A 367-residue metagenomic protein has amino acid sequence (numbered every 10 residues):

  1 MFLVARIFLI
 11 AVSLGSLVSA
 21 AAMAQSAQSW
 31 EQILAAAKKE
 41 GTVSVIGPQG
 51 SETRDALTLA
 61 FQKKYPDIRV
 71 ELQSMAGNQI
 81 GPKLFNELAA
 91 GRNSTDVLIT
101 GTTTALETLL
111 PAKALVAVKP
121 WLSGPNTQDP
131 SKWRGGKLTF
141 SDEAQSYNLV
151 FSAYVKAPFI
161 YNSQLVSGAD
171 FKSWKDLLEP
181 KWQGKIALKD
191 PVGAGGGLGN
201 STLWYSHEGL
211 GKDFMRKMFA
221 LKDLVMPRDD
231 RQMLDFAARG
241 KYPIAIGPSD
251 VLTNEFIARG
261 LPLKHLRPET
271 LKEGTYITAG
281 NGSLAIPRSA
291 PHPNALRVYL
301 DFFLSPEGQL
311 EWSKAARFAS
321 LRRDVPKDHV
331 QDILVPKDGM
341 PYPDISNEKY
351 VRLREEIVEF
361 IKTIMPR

Functional and structural regions predicted by a protein language model:
A5-A20: Bacterial N-terminal signal peptides
S26, K337-R367: Conserved C-terminal helix/tail region of periplasmic/extracytoplasmic solute-binding proteins
A27-K38, S44-R69, K314: Short, polar/charged alpha-helical segment
G47-L59, E71-F85, N93-L234, A238-R239: Extracytoplasmic ligand-binding site segments that recognize negatively charged/polar headgroups
T104-T108, I244-K264: A ligand-binding cleft/hinge motif common to bilobed small-molecule-binding domains
P158-L165, T202-S206, A279-H292, E311-W312: A bilobed periplasmic-binding-protein/Venus flytrap-type ligand-binding module shared by bacterial periplasmic
M215-A220, L224-P227, L261-R288: Periplasmic-binding protein-like
G282-I345: Mature extracytoplasmic/periplasmic domains
